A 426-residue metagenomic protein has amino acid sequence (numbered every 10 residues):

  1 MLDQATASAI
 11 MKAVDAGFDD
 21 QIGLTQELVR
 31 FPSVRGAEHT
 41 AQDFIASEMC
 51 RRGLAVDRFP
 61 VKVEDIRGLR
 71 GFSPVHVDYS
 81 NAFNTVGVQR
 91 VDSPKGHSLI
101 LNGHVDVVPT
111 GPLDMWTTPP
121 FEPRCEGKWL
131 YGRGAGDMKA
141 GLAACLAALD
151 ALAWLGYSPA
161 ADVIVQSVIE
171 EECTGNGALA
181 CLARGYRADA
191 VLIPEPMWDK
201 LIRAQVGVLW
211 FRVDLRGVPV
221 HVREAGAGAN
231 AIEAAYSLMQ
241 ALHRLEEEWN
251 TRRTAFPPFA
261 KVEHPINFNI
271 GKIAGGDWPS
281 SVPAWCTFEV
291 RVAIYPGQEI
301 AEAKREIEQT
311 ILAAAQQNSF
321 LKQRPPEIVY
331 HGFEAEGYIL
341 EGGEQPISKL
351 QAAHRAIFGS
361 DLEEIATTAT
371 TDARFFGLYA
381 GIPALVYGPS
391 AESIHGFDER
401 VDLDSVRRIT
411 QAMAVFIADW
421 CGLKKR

Functional and structural regions predicted by a protein language model:
M1-A9, R51, D78-Y79, R203 (+1 more regions): Metal-dependent amide/peptide-bond hydrolase catalytic core, centered on the "pita-bread" metallohydrolase fold
L2-L130, W154, P159: Acidic/His- and Gly-rich active-site-bordering loop/insert found across diverse amide/peptide-bond hydrolases
D57, I164-Q166, E327: A structural signal for isolated positions on well-ordered beta-strands in alpha/beta enzyme cores
N102-G103, S167, L192-E195, D214-R216 (+1 more regions): Short beta-strand segments
T110-C125, R203-D214, A352-A353, L385: Acidic-glycine-rich active-site phosphate/pyrophosphate-binding loop
K128-A143, V168, A229-E233, R400-R407: Short, conserved micro-motifs enriched in small and acidic residues
L130, G136-W210, A260, C421 (+1 more regions): Acidic/histidine-rich catalytic neighborhood of metal-dependent amide-processing enzymes
